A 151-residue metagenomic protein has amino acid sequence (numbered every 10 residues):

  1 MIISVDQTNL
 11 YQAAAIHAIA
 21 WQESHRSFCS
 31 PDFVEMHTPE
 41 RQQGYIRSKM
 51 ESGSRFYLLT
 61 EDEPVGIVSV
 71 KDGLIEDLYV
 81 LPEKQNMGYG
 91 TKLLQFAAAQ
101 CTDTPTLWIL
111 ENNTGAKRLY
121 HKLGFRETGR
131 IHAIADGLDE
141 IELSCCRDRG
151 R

Functional and structural regions predicted by a protein language model:
M1-A15: A short beta-loop-alpha structural element at the N-terminal edge of CoA-dependent acyl/N-acetyltransferase catalytic
A18-Y45: Conserved GNAT-fold acetyl-CoA-binding loop/helix
E40-Y57: A short helix-loop-beta-strand connector motif used in the catalytic cores of GNAT acetyltransferases and, in some
L58, D62-Y79: Conserved beta-strand in the GNAT
I75-Q85, I109-L110: A short, internal acetyl-CoA/4′-phosphopantetheine-binding micro-motif in the GNAT/acyltransferase core
K84, G88-F96: Conserved acetyl-CoA pyrophosphate-binding loop and the N-cap/start of the following alpha-helix in GNAT-like
Q100-N112: Conserved GNAT acetyl-CoA-binding A-motif
Y120, F125: Conserved active-site tyrosine of GNAT-family acetyltransferases
